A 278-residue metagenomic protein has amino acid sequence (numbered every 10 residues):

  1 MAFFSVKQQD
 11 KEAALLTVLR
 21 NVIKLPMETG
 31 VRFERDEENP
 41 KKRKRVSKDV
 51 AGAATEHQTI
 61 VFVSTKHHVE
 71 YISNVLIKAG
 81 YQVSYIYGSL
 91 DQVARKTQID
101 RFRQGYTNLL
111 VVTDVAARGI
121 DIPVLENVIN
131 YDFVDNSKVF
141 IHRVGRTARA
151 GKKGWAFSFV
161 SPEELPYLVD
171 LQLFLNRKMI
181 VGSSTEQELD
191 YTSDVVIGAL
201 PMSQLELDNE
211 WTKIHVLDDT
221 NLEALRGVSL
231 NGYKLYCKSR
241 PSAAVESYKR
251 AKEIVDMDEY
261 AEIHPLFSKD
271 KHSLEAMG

Functional and structural regions predicted by a protein language model:
M1-F4, A54-T59, S84, Q92 (+2 more regions): Short interface patches used for recognition in eukaryotic signaling and trafficking proteins
M1-V75: Conserved interdomain hinge at the start of the Helicase C-terminal
Q8-K11, L15, T55, T65-H68 (+9 more regions): Alpha-helical interaction elements in eukaryotic regulators
Q9, N21-E28, K78-Q82, Q104-N108 (+5 more regions): Short amphipathic alpha-helical interaction elements and helix-loop-helix interfaces that mediate dimerization
L15-L16, M27-V31, Y71-I72, S84-I86 (+4 more regions): Intrinsically disordered, low-complexity regions enriched in proline, serine, glycine and charged residues
A51-A53, G119-I120, L225: Replace "in large, NTP-powered and nucleic-acid-processing enzymes" with "in large, NTP-powered factors and other
N74-L173: Conserved RecA-like helicase motor core of SF1/SF2 enzymes
K152-G278: Arginine-glycine-biased low-complexity disordered regions
